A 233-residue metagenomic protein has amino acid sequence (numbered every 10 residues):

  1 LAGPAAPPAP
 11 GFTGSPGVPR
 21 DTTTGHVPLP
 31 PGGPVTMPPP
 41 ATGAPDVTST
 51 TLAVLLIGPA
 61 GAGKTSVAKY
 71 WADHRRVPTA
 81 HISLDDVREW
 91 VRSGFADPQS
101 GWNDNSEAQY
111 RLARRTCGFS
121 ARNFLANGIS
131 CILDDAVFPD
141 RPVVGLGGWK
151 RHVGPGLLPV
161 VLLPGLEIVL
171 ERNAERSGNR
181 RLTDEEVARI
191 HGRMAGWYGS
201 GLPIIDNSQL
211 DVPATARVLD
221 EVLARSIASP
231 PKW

Functional and structural regions predicted by a protein language model:
L1-T42: Long, basic/Gly/Ser/Thr-rich N-terminal segments that mediate initial subcellular attachment or targeting
L56: Hydrophobic anchor at the beta1->P-loop junction of P-loop NTPases
P59: P-loop (Walker A) phosphate-binding loop of NTP-binding proteins
K64: Conserved lysine of the Walker
K69-L112: Conserved substrate/cofactor phosphate-moiety recognition/catalytic segment in nucleotide-dependent phosphotransferases
A108-G154: Glycine-rich phosphate-binding loop used to anchor ATP phosphates in small-molecule kinases, encompassing both
V153-N173, I205: Conserved phosphate-donor/acceptor-positioning beta-strand/loop module used by diverse small-molecule
G178-V218, P230-W233: Small-molecule kinase domains that catalyze NTP-dependent phosphoryl transfer to phosphate-bearing small molecules
